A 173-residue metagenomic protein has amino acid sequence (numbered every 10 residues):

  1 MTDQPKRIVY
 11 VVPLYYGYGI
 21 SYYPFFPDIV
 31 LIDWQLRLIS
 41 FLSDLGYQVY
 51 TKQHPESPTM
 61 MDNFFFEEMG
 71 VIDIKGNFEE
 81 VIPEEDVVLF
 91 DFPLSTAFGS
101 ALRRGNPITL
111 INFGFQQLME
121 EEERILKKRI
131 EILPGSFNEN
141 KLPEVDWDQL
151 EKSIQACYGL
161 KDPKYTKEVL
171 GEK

Functional and structural regions predicted by a protein language model:
M1-M61: Conserved catalytic-core segment of nucleotide-activated headgroup transferases in glycan assembly
M1-P5, N63-M69, F92, T96-E172: Catalytic binding pocket for nucleotide-activated donors in carbohydrate/polymer assembly enzymes
D3, D28, D33, D44 (+6 more regions): Acidic-enriched, low-complexity/disordered segments with a strong bias for Aspartate over Glutamate
R7-V9, L14, L31-D33, G46-T51 (+5 more regions): N-terminal, helix-rich and Lys/Arg-enriched segments in bacterial and organellar proteins
Y47-R104, F113: Donor nucleotide-activated moiety binding/catalytic core segment of transferases that use nucleotide-activated donors
